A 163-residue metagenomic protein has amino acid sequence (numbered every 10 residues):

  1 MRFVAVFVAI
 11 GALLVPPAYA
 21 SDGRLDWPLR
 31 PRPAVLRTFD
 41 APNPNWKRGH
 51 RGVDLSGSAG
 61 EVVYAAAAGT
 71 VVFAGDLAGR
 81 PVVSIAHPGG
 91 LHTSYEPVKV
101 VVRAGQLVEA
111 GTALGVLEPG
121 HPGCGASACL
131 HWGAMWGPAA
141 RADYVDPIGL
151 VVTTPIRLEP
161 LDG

Functional and structural regions predicted by a protein language model:
R2-V82, E109-A110, V145-G163: Surface-exposed, glycine-biased beta-strand/turn segments
L36, T70-V72, K99, G115-E118: Conserved positions in beta-strands of structured domains
R37, V53-L55, I85, E96 (+1 more regions): Preference for bulky hydrophobic residues occupying beta-strand positions in well-ordered beta-sheet regions
P42, V62, D76-G79, G90-H92 (+3 more regions): Solvent-exposed loop/turn segments at secondary-structure junctions within structured extracellular/periplasmic domains
A66-V101, H131: Zn2+-dependent peptidoglycan hydrolase active-site motif and core
S84-A86, L107-G163: Conserved, short, structured surface segments that act as functional micro-motifs
